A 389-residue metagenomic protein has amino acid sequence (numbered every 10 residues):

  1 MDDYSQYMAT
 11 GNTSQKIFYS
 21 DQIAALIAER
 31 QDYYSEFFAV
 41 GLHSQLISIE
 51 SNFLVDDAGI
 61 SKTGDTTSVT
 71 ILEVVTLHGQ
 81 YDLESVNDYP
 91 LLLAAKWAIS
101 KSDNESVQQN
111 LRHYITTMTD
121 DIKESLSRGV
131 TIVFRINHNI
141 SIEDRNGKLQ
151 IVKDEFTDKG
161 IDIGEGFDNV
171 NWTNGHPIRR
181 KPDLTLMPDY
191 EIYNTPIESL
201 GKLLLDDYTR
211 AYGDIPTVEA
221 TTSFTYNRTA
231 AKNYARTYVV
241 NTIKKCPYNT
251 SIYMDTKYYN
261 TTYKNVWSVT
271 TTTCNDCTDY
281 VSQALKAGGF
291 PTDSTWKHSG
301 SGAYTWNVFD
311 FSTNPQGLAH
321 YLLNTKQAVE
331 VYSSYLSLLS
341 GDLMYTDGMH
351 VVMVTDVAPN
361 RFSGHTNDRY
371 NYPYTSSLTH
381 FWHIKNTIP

Functional and structural regions predicted by a protein language model:
M1-S51, T237, A287: Core segments of small alpha/beta cavity-forming domains
Y34-M118: Surface-exposed, charged secondary-structure patches
A58-T70, I142-K148, Y335, D356-V357: A short, structured loop/turn motif at beta-sheet edges
Y81-E84, E165-F167, D293-K297: Short, solvent-exposed loop/turn and secondary-structure capping segments
V86-T209, S363: Short beta-strand edge/turn micro-motifs at domain boundaries
D207-N307: N-terminal capping segments
S301-D368: ...with weaker cross-activation on analogous glycine-rich loops/strands in unrelated enzymes
R361, N367, Y374-P389: Low-complexity, Gly/Ser/Thr/Pro-rich intrinsically disordered linker/tail segments
